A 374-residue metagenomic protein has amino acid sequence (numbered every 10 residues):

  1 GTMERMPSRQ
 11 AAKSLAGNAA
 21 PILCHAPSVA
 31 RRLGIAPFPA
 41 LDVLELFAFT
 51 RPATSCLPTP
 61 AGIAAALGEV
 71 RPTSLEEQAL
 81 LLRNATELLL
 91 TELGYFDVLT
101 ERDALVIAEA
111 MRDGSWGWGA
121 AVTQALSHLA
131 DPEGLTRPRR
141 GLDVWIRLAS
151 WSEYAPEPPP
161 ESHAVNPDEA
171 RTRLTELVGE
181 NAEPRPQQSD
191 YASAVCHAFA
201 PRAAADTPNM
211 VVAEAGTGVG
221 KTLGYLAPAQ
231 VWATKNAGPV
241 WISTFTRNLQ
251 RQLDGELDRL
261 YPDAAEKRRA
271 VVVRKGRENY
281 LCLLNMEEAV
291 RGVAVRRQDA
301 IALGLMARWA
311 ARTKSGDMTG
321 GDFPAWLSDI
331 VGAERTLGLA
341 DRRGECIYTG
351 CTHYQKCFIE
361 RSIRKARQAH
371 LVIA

Functional and structural regions predicted by a protein language model:
G1-L93: Conserved DEDDh/DEDDy metal-dependent 3′-5′ exonuclease domain
L46, L75-E161: N-terminal accessory nucleic-acid engagement/regulatory domains that precede and modulate ATP-driven motor cores
L46, T59-I63, A85, P228 (+2 more regions): Alpha-helical scaffold elements adjacent to nucleotide-binding pockets in ATP/GTP-utilizing enzyme cores
G68-L75, L93-F96, Y261-K267, V293: Short, polar/flexible loop-turn hinges at active-site or ligand-entry regions and domain interfaces
P160, A164-L174, T244-H370: A substrate-engagement module of RecA-like helicase motors
P160-A213: Conserved pre-motif I regulatory segment
C196-A200, T222-N236, E256-L260: Walker A/P-loop NTP-binding motif
A204-P228: Walker A/P-loop
